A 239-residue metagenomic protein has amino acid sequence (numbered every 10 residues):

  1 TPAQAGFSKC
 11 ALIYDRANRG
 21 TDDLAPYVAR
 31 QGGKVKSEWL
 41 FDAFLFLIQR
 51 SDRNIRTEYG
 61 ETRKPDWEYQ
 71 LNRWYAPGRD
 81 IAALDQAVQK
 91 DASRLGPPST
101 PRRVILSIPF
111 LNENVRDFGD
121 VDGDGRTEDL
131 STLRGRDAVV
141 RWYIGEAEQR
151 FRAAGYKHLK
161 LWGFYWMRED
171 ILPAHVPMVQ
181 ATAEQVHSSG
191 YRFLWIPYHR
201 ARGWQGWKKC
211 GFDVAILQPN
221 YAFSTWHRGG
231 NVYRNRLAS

Functional and structural regions predicted by a protein language model:
T1-S239: Glycan-processing catalytic domains of CAZymes
